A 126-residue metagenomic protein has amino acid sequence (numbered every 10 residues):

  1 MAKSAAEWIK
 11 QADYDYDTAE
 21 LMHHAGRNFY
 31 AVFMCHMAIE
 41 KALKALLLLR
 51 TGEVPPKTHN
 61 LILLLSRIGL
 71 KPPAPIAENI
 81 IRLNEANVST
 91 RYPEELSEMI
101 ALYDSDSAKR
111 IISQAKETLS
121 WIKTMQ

Functional and structural regions predicted by a protein language model:
M1-Q126: Terminal alpha-helical segments
